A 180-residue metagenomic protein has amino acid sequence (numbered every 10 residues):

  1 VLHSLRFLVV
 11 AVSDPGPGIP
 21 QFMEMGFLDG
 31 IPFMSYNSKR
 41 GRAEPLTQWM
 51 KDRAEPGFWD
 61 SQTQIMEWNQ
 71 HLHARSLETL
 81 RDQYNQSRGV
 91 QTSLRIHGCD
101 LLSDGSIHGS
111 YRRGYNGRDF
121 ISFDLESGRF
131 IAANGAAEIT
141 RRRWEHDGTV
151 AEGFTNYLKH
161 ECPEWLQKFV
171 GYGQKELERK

Functional and structural regions predicted by a protein language model:
V1-K180: Extracellular/lumenal regions of secretory-pathway proteins
